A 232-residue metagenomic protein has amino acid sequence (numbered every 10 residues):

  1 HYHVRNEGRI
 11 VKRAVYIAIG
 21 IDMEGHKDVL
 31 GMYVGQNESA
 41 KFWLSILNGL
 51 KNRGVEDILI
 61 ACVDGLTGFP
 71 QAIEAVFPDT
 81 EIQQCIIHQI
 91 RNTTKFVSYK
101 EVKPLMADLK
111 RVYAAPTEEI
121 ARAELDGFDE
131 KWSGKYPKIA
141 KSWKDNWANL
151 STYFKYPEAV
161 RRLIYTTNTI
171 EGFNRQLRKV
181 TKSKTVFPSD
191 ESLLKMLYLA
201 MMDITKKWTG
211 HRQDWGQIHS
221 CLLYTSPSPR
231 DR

Functional and structural regions predicted by a protein language model:
H1-R9, V15, I60-C62, Q83-I87 (+5 more regions): Conserved, well-ordered core segments of regulatory domains
H1-V63, T67, Q71, V76-D79 (+1 more regions): RNase H-like nuclease fold core
A14, S39-W43, G65, F69 (+9 more regions): Helical mechanochemical/support elements of P-loop NTPase systems and associated helical scaffolds
V63-L66, I73-A107: Conserved beta-strand -> loop -> alpha-helix junction used to position metal-binding or nucleic-acid-contacting
I90, T94-S98, K144-F154, V160-F187: Short amphipathic alpha-helical "interface-anchor" segments enriched in bulky aromatics
L109-T169: C-terminal or mid-to-C-terminal helical accessory/interaction module adjacent to the motor/catalytic core
Y224-D231: Conserved small/polar residues in nucleotide/adenosyl-binding loops
